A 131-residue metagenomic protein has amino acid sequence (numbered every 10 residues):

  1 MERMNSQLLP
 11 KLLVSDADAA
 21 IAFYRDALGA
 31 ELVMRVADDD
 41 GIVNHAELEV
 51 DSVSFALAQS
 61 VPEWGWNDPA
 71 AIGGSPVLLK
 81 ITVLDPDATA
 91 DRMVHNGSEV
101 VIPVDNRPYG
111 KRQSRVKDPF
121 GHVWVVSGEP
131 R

Functional and structural regions predicted by a protein language model:
M1-K11, I21-A22, L28-K117, S127-R131: Vicinal oxygen chelate
V14-D16: Conserved beta-strand-loop-alpha-helix junction that forms the acyl-donor binding cleft
F120: C-terminal catalytic core of tyrosine-transesterase DNA break-rejoin enzymes
